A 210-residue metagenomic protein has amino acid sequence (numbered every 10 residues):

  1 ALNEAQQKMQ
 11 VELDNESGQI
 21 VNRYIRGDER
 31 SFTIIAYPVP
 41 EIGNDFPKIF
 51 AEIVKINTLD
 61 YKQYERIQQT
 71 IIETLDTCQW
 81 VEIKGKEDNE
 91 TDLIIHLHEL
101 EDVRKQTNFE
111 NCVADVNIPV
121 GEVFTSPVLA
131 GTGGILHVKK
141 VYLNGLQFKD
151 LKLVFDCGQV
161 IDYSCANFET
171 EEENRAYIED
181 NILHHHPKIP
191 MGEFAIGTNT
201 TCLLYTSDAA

Functional and structural regions predicted by a protein language model:
A1-G131: Active-site bordering "gate/hinge" segments that shape substrate access to catalytic or cofactor-binding pockets
S31-T33, G134-I135, G192-F194: Structural motif
V39, D88, L100, V141-L143 (+3 more regions): Short, glycine-/Ser/Thr-/acidic-enriched flexible segments
C78-W80, F148, V160, M191: A broad structural signal for short, well-ordered beta-strand segments within beta-sheet-rich domains
V128-L183: Long, well-ordered mid-to-C-terminal structural blocks that present hydrophobic/aromatic surfaces
E171-L204: C-terminal structural cap/anchor segments
Y205-A209: Conserved small/polar residues in nucleotide/adenosyl-binding loops
